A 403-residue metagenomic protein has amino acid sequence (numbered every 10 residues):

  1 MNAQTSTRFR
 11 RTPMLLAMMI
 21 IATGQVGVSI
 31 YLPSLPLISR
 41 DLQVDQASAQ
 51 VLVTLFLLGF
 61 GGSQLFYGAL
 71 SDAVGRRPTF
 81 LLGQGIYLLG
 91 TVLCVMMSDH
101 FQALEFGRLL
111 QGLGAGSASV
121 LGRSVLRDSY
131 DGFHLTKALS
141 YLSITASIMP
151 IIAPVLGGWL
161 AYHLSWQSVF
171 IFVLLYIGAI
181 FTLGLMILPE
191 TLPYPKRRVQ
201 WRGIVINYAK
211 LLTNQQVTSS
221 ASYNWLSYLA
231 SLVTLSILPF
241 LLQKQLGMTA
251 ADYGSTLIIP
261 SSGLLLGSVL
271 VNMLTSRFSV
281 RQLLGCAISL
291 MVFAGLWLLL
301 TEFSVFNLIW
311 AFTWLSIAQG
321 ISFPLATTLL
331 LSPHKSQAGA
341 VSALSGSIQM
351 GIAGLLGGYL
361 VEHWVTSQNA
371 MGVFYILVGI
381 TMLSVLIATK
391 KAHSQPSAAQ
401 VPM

Functional and structural regions predicted by a protein language model:
N2-T7, P189-S220: Juxtamembrane intracellular "pre-TM" segments in multi-pass secondary transporters
G62-F101: Conserved MFS/SLC helix-loop-helix module at the cytosolic interface between two early adjacent transmembrane helices
Q64-G75, G267-V280: Helix-to-loop junctions at the C-terminal end of transmembrane segments in multipass secondary transporters
T79-V92, Q282-W297: Structural signature of the two symmetry-related core transmembrane helices
I86, G90-L93, Q102-L110, F306-W314: Paired small-residue
G107-I148: Cytoplasmic helix-loop-helix junction between adjacent transmembrane helices in 12-TM secondary transporters
L174-Y194, V385-T389: C-terminal membrane-cytosol helix-exit motif in multi-pass small-molecule transporters
L329-S367, F374-Y375: A late C-terminal transmembrane helix in Major Facilitator Superfamily
